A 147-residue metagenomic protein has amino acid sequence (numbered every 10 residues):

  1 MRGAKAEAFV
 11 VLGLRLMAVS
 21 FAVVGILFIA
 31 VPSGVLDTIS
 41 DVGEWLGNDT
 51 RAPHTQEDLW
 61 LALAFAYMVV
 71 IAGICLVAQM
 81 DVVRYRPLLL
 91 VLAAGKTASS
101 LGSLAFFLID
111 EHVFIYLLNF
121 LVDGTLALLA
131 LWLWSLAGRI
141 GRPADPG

Functional and structural regions predicted by a protein language model:
M1-A8, A144-P146: Short, Lys/Arg-rich, polar N-terminal cytosolic tail immediately upstream of the first transmembrane signal-anchor
V11-D58: Membrane-helix boundary elements
V23-V24, G47-Q79, A93-T97: Core segments of alpha-helical transmembrane spans in multipass integral membrane proteins
A72-P87, F107: Juxtamembrane helix-break-helix junctions at the cytosolic face of small multi-pass alpha-helical membrane proteins
P87, V91, E111-V122: Non-cytosolic membrane-interface motifs at loop->transmembrane helix junctions
L88-S103: Hydrophobic alpha-helical membrane segments
L101-L118, S135-L136: Membrane-helix boundary connector in multi-pass membrane proteins
G124-G147: Membrane-water interface at the C-terminal end of transmembrane alpha helices
